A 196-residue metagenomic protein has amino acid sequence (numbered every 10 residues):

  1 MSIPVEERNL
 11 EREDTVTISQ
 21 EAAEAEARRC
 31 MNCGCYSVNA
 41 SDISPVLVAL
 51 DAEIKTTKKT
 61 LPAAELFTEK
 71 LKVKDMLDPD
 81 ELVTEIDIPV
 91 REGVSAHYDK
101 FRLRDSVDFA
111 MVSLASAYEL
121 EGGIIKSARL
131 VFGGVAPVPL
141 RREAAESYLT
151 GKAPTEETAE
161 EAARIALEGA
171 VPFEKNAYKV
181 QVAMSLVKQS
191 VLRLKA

Functional and structural regions predicted by a protein language model:
M1-S44: Ferredoxin-type iron-sulfur electron-transfer modules and their immediate structural context
A40-A196: C-terminal structural segment of proteins
